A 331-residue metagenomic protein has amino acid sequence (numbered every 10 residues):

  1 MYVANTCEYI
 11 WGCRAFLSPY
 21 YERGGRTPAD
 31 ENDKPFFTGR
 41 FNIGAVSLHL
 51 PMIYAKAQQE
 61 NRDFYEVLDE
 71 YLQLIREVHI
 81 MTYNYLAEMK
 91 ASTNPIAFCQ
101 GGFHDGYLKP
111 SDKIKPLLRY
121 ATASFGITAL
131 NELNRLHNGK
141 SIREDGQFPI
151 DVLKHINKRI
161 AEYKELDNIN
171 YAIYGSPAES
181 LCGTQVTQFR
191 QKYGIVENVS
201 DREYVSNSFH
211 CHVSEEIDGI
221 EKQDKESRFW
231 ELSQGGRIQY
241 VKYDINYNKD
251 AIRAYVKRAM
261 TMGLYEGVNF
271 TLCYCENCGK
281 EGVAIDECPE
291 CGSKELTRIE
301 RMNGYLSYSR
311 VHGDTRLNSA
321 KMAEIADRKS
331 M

Functional and structural regions predicted by a protein language model:
M1-R119, K140-I142, G146-R298, S307-S309: Conserved catalytic cores of very large enzyme subunits
A123-L136, K154: Contiguous, well-ordered alpha-helical segments that form the cores/surfaces of helical PPI scaffolds
G126-A129, G235, G304: Glycine-centered flexibility sites
D286-M331: Long insertion/accessory domains within large nucleic-acid-processing enzymes
